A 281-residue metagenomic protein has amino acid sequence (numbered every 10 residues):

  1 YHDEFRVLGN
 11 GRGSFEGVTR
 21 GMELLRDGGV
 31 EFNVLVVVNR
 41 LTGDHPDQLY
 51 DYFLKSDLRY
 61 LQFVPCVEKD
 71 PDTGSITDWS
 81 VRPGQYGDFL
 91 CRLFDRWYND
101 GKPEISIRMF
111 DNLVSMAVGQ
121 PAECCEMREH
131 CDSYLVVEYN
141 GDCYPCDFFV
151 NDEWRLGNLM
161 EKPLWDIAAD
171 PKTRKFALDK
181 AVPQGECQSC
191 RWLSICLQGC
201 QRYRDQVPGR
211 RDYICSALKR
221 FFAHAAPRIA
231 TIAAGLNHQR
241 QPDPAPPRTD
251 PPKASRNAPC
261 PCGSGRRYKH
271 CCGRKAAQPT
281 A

Functional and structural regions predicted by a protein language model:
D3-E16, E23-E126, H130, V136 (+1 more regions): Radical SAM enzyme [4Fe-4S]-AdoMet core and its adjacent flexible, acidic and glycine-rich loops/tails across
D132-L135, P252-A254: Secondary-structure capping and boundary motifs in well-ordered enzyme cores
V150-R256, H270-A281: Flexible mid-to-C-terminal extensions adjoining Fe-S/redox cofactors in radical SAM and related proteins
G263-G265: Extracellular repeat turn/loop positions enriched in glycine and acidic/polar residues, especially those that create
